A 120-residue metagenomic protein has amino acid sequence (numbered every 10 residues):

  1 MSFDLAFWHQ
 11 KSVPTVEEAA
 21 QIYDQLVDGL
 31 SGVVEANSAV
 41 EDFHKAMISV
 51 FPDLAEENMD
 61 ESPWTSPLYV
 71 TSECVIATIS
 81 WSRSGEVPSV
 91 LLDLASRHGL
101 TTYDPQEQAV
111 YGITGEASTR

Functional and structural regions predicted by a protein language model:
M1-R120: Acidic (Asp/Glu-rich) sequence patches and key acidic residues that form negatively charged surfaces used
